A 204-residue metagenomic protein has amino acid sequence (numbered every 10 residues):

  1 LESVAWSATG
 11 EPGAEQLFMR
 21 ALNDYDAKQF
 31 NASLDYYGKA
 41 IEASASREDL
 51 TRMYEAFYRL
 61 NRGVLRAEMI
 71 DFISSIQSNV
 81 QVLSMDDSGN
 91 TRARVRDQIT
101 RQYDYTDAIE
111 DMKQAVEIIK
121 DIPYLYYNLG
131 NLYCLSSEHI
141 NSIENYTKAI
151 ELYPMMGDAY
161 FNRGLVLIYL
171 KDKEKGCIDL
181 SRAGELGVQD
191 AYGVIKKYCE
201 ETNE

Functional and structural regions predicted by a protein language model:
G10, S44, R52, I119 (+2 more regions): A structural motif in tetratricopeptide-repeat
G13, R47, E55, I122 (+2 more regions): Residue-level recognition of tetratricopeptide repeat
I41-E42, D49, E110, Q114-E117 (+2 more regions): Conserved structural position within tetratricopeptide repeats
